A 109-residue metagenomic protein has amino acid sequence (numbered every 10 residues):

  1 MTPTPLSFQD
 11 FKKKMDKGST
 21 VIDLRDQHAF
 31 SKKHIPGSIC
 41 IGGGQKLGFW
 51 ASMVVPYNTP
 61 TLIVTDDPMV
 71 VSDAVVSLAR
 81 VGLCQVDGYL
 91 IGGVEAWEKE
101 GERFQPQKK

Functional and structural regions predicted by a protein language model:
M1, Q27-K109: Rhodanese-like catalytic fold shared by cysteine-dependent sulfurtransferases and DSP/PTP-type phosphatases
M1-M15: Long, low-complexity segments enriched in small/aliphatic residues
M15-D16, A79: Anion (oxyanion) recognition and catalysis
I22-D23: Structural scaffold elements adjacent to functional motifs in cytosolic proteins
